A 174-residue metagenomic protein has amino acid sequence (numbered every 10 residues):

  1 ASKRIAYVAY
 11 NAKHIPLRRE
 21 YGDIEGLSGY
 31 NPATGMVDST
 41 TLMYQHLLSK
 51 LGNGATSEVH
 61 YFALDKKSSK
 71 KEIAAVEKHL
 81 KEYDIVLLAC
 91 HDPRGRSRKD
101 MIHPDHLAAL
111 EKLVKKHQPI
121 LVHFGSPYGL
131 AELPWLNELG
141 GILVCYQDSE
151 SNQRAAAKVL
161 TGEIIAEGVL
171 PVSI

Functional and structural regions predicted by a protein language model:
A1-I174: Preference for extracellular/luminal or secreted protein segments
